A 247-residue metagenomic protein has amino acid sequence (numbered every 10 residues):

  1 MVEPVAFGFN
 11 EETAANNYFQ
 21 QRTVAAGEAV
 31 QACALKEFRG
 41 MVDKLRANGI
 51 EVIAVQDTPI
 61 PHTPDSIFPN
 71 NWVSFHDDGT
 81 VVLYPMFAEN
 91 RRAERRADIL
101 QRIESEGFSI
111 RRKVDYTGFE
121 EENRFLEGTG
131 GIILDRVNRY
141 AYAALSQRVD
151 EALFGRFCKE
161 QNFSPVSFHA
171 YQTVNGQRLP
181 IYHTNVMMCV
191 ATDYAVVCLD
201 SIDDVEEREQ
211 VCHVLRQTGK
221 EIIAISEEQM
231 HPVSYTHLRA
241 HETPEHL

Functional and structural regions predicted by a protein language model:
M1-R239: The feature marks the mature, well-folded catalytic cores of soluble enzymes
H237-A240, P244-L247: Single conserved hydrophobic/aromatic residue that forms the stacking wall/gate of nucleotide- or nucleobase-binding
